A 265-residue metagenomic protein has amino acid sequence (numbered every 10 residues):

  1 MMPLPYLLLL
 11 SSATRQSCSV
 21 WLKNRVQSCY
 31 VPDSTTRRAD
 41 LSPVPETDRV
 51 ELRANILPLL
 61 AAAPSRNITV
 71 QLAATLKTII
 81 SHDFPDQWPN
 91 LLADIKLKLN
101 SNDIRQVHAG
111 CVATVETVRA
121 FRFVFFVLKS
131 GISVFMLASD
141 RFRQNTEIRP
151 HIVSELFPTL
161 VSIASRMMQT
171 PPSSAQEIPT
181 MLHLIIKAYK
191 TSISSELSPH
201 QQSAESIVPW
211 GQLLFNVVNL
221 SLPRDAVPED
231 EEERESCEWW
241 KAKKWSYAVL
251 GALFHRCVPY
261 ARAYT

Functional and structural regions predicted by a protein language model:
M2-P5, R25, S42-A63, F84-W88 (+5 more regions): Amphipathic alpha-helical segments within extended alpha-helical solenoids and repeat-rich scaffolds in large
L8-L10: Helix-loop segments that flank and shape redox-cofactor active sites
S12-R37, R66-A73, V107-Q144, I163 (+5 more regions): HEAT-repeat alpha-solenoid elements in large eukaryotic scaffold proteins
R37-A39, T78: Short interface patches used for recognition in eukaryotic signaling and trafficking proteins
L60, N67-Q71, T78: Domain-level detector for trafficking modules
I80-S81, H255: Tandem alpha-helical RNA-recognition repeat domains
N102, N145-I148, S173-E177, R234-E238: Non-transmembrane, amphipathic alpha-helical segments
